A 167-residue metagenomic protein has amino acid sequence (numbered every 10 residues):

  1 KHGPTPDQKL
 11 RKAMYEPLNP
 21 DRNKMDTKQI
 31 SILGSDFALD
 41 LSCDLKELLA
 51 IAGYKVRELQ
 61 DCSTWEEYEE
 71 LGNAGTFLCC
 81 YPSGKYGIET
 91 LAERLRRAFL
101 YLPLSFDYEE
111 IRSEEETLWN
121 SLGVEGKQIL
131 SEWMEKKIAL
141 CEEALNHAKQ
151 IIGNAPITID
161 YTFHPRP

Functional and structural regions predicted by a protein language model:
K1-P167: An N-terminal assembly and electron-transfer interface module characteristic of large anaerobic redox and radical
